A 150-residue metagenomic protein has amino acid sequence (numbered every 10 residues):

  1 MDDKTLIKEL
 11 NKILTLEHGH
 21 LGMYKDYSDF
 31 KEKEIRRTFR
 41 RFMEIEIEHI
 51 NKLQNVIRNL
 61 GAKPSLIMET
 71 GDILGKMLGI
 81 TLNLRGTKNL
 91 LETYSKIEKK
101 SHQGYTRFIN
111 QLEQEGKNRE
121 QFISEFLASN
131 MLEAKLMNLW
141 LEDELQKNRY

Functional and structural regions predicted by a protein language model:
M1-T5, N55-I57, L82-K88: Short, charged, low-complexity loops and linkers
K4-K52: N-terminal leader/targeting helix
E9-S28, K76-A128: Acidic/histidine-rich alpha-helical segments that form the ligand environment of transition-metal centers
E34-T70, M137-L145: Conserved alpha-helical segments that form or flank metal/cofactor-binding pockets of metalloenzymes
K63-S65, G71-L82: Short, helix-capping/interhelical loops that line the mouth of catalytic, cofactor-, or ligand-binding pockets
I123-Y150: Short, contiguous alpha-helical
